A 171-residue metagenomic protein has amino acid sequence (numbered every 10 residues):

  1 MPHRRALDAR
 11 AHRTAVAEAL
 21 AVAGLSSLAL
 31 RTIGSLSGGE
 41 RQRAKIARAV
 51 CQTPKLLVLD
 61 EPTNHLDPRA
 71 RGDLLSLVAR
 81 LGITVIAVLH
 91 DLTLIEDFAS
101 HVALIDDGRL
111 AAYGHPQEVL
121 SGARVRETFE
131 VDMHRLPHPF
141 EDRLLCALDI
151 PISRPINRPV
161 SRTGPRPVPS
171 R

Functional and structural regions predicted by a protein language model:
R10-L28: Conserved ABC ATPase "signature" region
T32-L36, E40: Conserved ABC ATPase signature
T53: Conserved catalytic motifs of ABC-family nucleotide-binding domains
L57-E61: Catalytic Walker B motif of ABC-type/P-loop ATPase nucleotide-binding domains
I95-D97: A short, surface-exposed alpha-helical micro-motif characterized by mixed small hydrophobic and charged/polar residues
S121-R171: ABC ATPase nucleotide-binding domains
